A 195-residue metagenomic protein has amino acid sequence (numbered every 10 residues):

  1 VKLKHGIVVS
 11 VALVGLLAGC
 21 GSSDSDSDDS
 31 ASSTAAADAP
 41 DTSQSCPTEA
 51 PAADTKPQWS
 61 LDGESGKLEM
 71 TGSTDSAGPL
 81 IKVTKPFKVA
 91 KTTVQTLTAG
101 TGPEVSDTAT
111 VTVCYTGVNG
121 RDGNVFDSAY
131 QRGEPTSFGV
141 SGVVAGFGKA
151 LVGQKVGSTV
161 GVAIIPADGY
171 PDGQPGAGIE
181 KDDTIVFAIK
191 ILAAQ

Functional and structural regions predicted by a protein language model:
K2-Q195: Cross-family detector of peptidyl-prolyl cis-trans isomerase
